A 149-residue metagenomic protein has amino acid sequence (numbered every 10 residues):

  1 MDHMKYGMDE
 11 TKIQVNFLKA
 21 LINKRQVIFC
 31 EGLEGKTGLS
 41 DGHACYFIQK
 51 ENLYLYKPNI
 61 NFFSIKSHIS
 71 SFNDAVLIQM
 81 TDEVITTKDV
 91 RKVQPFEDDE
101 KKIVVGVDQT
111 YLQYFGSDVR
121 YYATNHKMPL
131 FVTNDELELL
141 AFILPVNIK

Functional and structural regions predicted by a protein language model:
M1-K149: DNA polymerase processivity clamps
